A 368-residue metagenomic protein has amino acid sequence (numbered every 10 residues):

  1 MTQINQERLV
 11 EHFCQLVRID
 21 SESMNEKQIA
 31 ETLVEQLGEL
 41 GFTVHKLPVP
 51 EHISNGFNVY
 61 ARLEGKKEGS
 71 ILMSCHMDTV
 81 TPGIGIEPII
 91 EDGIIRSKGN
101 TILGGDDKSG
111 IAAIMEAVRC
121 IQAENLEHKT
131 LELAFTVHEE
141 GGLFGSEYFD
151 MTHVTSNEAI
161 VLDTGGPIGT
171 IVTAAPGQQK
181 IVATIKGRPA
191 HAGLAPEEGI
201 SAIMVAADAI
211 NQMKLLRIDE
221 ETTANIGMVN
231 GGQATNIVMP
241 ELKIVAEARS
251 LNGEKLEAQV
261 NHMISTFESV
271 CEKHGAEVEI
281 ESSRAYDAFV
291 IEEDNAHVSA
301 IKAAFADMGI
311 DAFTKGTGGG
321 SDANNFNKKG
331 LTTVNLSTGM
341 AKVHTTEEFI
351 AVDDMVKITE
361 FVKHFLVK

Functional and structural regions predicted by a protein language model:
T2-K27, R284, A341-T345: N-terminal capping segment at the start of a domain
L9-V10, V229, P240, I310-L366: Zn-dependent metallopeptidase/amidohydrolase metal-coordination segment
E22-G69: A non-catalytic alpha/beta surface segment that caps or lines the substrate-entry region of metallo-dependent hydrolase
A30, N55, R62, E68-T130 (+4 more regions): Active-site metal-coordination/substrate-binding segment of hydrolases, especially metallo-dependent peptidases
V34, V205-D208, M213, K255 (+4 more regions): His/Asp/Glu-rich mid-to-C-terminal helical/loop segments that flank catalytic regions of hydrolases
G99-P176, T223-A224, M228, T235-N236 (+1 more regions): Acidic/histidine-rich catalytic neighborhood of metal-dependent amide-processing enzymes
A195-V229, I237, E254-V278: Acidic-enriched catalytic cores of C-N bond-cleaving enzymes acting on peptides and small amides
M204-D219, N225, K273, Y286-T333: Active-site-adjacent substrate-binding region of metalloamidase/peptidase-like peptide-processing proteins
